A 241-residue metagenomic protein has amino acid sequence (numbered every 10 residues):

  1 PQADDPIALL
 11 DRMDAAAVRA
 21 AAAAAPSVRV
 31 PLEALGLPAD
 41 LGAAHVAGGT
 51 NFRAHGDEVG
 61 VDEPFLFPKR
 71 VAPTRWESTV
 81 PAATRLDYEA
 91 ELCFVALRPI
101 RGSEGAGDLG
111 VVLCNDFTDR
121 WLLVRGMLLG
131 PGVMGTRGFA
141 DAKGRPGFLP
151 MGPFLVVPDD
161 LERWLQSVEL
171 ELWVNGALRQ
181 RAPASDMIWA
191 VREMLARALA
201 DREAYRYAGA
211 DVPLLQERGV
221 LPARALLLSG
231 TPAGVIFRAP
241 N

Functional and structural regions predicted by a protein language model:
P1-F65, R70-V71, E77, E171: N-terminal non-catalytic cap/leader segment that marks the start of a structured domain
A16-A20, P26-V28, L123-N241: Catalytic-pocket segment enriched in acidic/His residues
L35-L37, G56, T79-L86, L92 (+4 more regions): A generic local secondary-structure boundary/capping motif
A39-L41, V46, V61, D87-A90 (+3 more regions): Short, basic and Ser/Thr-rich N-terminal targeting/leader segments
G48-N51, K69-V71, A90-E91, A96-P99 (+5 more regions): Fold-independent oxyanion-binding glycine-rich loops and adjacent beta-strand/coil segments at enzyme active sites
A54, F65-A82, V95, G144-D159 (+1 more regions): Short catalytic-site patches enriched in acidic/histidine residues that coordinate or position cofactors/metals
H55-D57, W76-E77, G102-G105, W121-L123 (+2 more regions): Short helix/loop capping segments that flank catalytic or ligand/cofactor-binding pockets
P64-D119: Hydrophobic alpha-helical segments and helix pairs
